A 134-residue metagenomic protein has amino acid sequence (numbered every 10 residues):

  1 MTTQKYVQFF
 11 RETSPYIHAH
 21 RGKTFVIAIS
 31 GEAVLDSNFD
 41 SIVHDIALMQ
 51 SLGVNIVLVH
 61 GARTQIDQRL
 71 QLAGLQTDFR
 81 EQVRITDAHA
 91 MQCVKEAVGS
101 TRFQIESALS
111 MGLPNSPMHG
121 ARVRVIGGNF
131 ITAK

Functional and structural regions predicted by a protein language model:
M1-V57: N-terminal glycine-/serine-/threonine-rich phosphate-binding loop
F39-H44, Q68-T77: Glycine-rich loop at the start of a catalytic domain that most often binds anionic cofactors/ligands
G61: Active-site glycine-centered loops adjacent to acidic/histidine catalytic or metal-binding residues that shape
T64-I66: Terminal amphipathic helices with adjacent charged low-complexity linkers/tails
Q71-K134: Ligand-binding beta-strand-loop-alpha-helix segment within the catalytic cores of soluble metabolic enzymes
